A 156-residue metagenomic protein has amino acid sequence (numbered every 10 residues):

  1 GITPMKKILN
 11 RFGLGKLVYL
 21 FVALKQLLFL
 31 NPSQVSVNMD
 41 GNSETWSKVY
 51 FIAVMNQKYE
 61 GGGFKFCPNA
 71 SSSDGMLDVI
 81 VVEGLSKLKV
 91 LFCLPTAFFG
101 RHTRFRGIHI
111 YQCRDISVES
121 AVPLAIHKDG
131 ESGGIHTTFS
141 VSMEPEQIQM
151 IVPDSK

Functional and structural regions predicted by a protein language model:
G1-K156: Long C-terminal subdomains/extensions of small-metabolite kinases
